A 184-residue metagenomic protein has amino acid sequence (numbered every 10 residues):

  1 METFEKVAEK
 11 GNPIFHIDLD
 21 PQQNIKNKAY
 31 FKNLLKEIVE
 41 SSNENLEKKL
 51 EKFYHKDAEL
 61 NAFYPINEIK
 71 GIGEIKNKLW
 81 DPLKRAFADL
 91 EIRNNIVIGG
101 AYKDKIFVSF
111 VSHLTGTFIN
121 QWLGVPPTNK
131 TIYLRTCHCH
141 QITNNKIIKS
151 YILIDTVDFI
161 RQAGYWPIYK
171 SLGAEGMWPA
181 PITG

Functional and structural regions predicted by a protein language model:
M1-G184: C-terminal and inter-domain tail/linker signature
